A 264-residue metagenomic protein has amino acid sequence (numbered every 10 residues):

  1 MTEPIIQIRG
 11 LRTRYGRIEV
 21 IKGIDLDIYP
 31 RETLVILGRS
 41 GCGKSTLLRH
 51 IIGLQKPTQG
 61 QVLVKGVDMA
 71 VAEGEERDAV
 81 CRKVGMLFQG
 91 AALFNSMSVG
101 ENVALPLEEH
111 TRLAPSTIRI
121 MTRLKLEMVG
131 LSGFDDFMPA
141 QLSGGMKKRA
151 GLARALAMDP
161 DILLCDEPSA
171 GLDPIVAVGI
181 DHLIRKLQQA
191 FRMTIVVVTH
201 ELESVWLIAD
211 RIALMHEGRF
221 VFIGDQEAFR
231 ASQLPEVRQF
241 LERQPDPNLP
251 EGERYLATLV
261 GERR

Functional and structural regions predicted by a protein language model:
I52: Helix-to-loop junction immediately C-terminal to a conserved catalytic motif
V67-D68, P115-G133: Conserved ABC ATPase "signature" region
M69-G85, P115, F229-Q233: ABC ATPase NBD coupling module
M138-L142, M146: Conserved ABC ATPase signature
A157-D161: A short, proline-enriched helix->beta-strand linker immediately N-terminal to the Walker B motif in ABC-type P-loop
L163-D166: Catalytic Walker B motif of ABC-type/P-loop ATPase nucleotide-binding domains
V205-L207: A short, surface-exposed alpha-helical micro-motif characterized by mixed small hydrophobic and charged/polar residues
